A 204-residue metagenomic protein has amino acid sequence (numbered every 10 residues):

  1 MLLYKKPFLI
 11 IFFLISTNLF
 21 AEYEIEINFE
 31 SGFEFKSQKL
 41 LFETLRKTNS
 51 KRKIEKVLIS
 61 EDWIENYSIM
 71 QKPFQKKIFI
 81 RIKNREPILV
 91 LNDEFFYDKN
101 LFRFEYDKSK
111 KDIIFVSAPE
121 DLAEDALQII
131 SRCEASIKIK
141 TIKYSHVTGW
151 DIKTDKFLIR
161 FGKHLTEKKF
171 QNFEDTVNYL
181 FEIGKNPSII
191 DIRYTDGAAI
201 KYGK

Functional and structural regions predicted by a protein language model:
L2-F12, L19-K204: Charged, solvent-exposed interaction patches on well-folded alpha/beta domains that mediate macromolecular contacts
